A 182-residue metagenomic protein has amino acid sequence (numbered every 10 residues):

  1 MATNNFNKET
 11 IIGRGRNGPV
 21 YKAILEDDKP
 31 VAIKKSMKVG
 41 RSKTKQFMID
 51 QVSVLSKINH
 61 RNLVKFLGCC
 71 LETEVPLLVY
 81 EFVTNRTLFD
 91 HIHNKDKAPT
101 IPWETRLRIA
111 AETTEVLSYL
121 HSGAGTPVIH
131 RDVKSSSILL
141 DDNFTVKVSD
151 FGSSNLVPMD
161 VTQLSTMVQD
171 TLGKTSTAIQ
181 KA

Functional and structural regions predicted by a protein language model:
M1-A182: Conserved eukaryotic protein kinase-like
